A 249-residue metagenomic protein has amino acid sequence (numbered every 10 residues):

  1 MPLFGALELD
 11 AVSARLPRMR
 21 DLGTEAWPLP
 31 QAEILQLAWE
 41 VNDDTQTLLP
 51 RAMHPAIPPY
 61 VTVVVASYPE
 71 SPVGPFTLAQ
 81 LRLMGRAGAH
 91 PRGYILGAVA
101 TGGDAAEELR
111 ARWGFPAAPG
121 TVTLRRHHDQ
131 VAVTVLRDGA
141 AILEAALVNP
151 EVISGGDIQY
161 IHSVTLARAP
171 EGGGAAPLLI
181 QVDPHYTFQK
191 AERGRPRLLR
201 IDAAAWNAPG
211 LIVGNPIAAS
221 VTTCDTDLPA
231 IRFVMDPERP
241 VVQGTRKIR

Functional and structural regions predicted by a protein language model:
M1-P75, F188-R249: Hydrophobic, proline/glycine-rich low-complexity stretches
Q36, Y60, L78-R82, P119 (+1 more regions): Broad gene-expression machinery/nucleic-acid interaction feature
D44-Q46, E70, G88-H90, A140-I142: Generic "edge-of-domain/loop-turn" microfeature
V64-R110: Hydrophobic/aromatic-rich structural module bridging two neighboring secondary-structure elements via a short loop
P91-R249: Internal, well-folded beta-alpha domain core
